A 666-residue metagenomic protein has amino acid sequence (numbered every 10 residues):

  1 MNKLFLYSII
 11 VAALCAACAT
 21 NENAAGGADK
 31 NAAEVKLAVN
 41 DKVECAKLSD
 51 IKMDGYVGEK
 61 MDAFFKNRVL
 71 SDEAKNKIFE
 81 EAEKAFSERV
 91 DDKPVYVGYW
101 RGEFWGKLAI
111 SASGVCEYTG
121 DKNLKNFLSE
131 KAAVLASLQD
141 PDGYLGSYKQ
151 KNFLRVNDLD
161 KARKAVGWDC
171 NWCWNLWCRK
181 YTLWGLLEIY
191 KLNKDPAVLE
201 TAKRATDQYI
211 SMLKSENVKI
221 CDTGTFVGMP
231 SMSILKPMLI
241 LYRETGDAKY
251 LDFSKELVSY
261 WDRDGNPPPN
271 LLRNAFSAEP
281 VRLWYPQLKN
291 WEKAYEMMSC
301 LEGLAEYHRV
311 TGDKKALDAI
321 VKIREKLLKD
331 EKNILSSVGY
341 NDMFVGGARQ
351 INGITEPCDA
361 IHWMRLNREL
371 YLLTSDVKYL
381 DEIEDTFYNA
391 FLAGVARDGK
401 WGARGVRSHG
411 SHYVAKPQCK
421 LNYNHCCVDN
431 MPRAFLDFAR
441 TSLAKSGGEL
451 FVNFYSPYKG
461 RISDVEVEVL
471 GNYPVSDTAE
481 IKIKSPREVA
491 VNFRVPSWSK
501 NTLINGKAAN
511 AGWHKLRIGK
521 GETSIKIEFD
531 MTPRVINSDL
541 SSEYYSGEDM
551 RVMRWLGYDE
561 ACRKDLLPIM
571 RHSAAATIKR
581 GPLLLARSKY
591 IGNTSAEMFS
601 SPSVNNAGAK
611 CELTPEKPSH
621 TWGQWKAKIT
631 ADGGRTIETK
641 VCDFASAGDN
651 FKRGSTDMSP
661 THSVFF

Functional and structural regions predicted by a protein language model:
N2-I9: Sec-dependent signal peptide recognition, specifically the positively charged N-region followed immediately by
C15-A17: C-terminal motif of bacterial Sec signal peptides marking the signal peptidase cleavage site
G26-K122, N126, V156-L192, S231-K249 (+3 more regions): Aromatic (Trp/Tyr) and acidic
K122-G167, E331-G339, V395: Helix-terminus loop motifs that line ligand-binding clefts
K151-C173, L183, L199-M229: Asp-box/WD-like beta-propeller blade repeats and closely related beta-sheet repeat scaffolds
K203-S299, R309-V310: Hydrophobic, small-residue-rich alpha-helical packing segments that form membrane-like cores
S254, I320, L380-S476, S524 (+1 more regions): C-terminal beta-rich recognition modules with glycine/proline-rich loops and embedded aromatic residues
N501-S524, D530-S542: A surface-exposed beta-strand-loop module
